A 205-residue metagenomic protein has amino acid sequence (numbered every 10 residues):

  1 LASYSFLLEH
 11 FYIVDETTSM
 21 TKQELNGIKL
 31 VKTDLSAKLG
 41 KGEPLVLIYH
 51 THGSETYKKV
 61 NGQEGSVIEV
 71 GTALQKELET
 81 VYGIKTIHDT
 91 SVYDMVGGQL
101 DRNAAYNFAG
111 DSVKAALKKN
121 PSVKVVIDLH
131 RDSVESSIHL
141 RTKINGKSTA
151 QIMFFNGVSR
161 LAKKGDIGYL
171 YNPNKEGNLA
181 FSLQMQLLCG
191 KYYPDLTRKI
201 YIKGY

Functional and structural regions predicted by a protein language model:
L1-L47, Y57: Non-catalytic propeptide/linker segments at domain boundaries
K41-E43, V81, P121-K124, K147-Q151: Extracytoplasmic
L45-H50, V125-H130, M153-F155: Soluble periplasmic/extracytoplasmic beta-strand elements of cell-envelope proteins
H50-N61, D89-V96, N156-G157, A162-L170: Acidic/histidine-rich, surface-exposed loop or edge segments in extracytoplasmic proteins
N61-L74, L78-R141: Catalytic-core regions of hydrolytic enzymes
E135-Y171: A short, glycine/acidic-enriched catalytic loop
D195-Y205: Active-site-adjacent mobile loop/cap segments within catalytic or ligand-binding domains
